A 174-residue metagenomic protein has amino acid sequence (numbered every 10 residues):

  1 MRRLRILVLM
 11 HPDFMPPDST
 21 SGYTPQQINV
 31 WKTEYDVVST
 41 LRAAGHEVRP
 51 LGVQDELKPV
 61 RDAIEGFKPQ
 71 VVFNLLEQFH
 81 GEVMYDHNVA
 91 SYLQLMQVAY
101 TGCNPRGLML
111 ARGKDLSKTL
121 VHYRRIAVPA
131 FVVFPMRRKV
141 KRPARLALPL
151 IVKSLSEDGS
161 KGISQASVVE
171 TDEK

Functional and structural regions predicted by a protein language model:
M1-Q27: A short, flexible N-terminal coil/short beta segment enriched in small residues
L4-M10, I64-K68, L108-K174: Active-site nucleotide/adenylate-binding loops and adjacent lid/helix of ATP-dependent enzymes
F14, P25-V133, D158: Conserved N-proximal alpha/beta basic substrate-recognition cap immediately N-terminal to, or forming the N-lobe
Y23, E82, I151-K153: Short secondary-structure boundary micro-motifs
